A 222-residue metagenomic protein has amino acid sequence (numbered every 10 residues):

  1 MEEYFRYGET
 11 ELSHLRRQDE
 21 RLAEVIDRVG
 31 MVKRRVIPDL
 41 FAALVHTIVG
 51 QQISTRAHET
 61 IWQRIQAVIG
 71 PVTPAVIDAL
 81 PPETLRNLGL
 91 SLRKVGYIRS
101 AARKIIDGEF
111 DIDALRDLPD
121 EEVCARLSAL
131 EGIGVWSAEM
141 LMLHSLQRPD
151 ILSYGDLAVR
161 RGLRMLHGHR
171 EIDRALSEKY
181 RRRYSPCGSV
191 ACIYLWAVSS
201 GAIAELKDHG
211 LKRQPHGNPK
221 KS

Functional and structural regions predicted by a protein language model:
M1-V32, E121-E122, V135-S222: C-terminal accessory module of base-excision DNA glycosylases/AP lyases that mediates lesion recognition and DNA
T10, R16-Q63, A67-G70: A positional/architectural concept
R21-V25, I53-S54, H58-E131, R183: Alpha-helical ds-nucleic-acid-binding substructure associated with the helix-hairpin-helix region of base-excision DNA
R34-A42, G89-R93, R181-S189: Structural motif
P38, A42, T55-E59, V95 (+4 more regions): Alpha-helix N-cap/helix-initiation sites
A43-I48, R64, L80-T84, E122-R126 (+2 more regions): A general alpha-helix detector
L44-V49, I98-A102, L141-M142, A191-L195: Short alpha-helical scaffolding segments that buttress acidic/His motifs in well-ordered protein cores
V49, P82, I106, F110 (+3 more regions): A broad detector of the eukaryotic-type serine/threonine protein kinase catalytic domain
